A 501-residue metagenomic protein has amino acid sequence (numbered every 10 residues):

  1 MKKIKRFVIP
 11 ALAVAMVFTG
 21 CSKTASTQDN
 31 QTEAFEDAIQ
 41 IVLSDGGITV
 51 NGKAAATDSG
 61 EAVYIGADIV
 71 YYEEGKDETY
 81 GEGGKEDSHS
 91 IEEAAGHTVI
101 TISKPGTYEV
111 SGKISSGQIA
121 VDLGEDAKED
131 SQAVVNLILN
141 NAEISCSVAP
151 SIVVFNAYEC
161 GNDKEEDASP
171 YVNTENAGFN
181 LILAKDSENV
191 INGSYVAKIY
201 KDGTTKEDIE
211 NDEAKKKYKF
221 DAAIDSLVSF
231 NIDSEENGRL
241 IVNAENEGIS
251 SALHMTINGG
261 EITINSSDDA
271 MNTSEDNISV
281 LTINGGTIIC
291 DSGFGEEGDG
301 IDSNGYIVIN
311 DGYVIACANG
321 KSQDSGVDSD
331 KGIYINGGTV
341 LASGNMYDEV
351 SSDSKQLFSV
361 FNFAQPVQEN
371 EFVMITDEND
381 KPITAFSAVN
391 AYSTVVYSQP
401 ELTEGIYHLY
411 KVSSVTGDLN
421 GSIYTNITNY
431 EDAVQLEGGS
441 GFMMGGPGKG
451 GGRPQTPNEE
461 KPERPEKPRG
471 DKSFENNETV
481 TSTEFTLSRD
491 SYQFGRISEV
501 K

Functional and structural regions predicted by a protein language model:
M1-K3: N-terminal secretory signal peptides that target proteins for export/translocation
F7-L12, C21-K501: A composition-driven surface/loop motif
